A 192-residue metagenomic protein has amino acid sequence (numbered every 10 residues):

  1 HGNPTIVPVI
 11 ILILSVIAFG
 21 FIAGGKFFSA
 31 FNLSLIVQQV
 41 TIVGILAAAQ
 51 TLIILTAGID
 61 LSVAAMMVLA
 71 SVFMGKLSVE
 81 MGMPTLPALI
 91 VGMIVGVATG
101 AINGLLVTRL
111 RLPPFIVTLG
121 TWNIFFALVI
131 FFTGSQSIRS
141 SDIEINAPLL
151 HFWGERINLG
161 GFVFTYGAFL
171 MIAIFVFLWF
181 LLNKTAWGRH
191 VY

Functional and structural regions predicted by a protein language model:
H1-V7: Transmembrane alpha-helical segments of polytopic membrane transport and secretion proteins
I6, S62, L86-P87, P113-I116 (+1 more regions): Residues that define the loop-to-transmembrane-helix transition and helix capping in multi-pass membrane transporters
V9-A18, A48-A49, L69, I90-I102 (+2 more regions): Generic alpha-helical transmembrane segments of integral inner-membrane proteins, especially permease/transport modules
I11-F28, T56, F132-T133, W179-G188: Structural signal for alpha-helical transmembrane segments and their membrane-water exit/capping regions in multi-pass
S15-I22, K26-M81, L105-L112: Single transmembrane alpha-helix segments in multi-pass membrane proteins
N32-V43, T85-V95, A168-F169: Structural signature of hydrophobic alpha-helical transmembrane segments
G82-N123: Alpha-helical transmembrane segments within multi-pass membrane transporters and channels
P114-T185: Transmembrane helix-bundle core of multi-pass membrane transporters and related energy-transducing complexes
